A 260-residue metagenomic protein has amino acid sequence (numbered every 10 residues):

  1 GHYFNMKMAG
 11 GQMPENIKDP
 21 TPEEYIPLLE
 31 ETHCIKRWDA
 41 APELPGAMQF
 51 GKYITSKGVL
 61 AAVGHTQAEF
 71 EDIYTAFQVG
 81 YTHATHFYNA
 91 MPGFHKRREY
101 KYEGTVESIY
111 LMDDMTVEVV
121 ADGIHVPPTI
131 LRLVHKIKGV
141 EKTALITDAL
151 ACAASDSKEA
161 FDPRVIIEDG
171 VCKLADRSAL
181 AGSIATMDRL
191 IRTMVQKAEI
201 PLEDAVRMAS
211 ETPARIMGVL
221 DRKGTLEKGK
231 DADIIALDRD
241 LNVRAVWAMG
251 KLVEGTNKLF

Functional and structural regions predicted by a protein language model:
G1-H33: Divalent-metal coordination cores built from histidine and acidic residues
K18-P22, A41-L44, M48, E99-E103 (+5 more regions): Electropositive phosphate-/nucleotide-binding environments in soluble metabolic enzymes
Y25-S155, K173: Active-site core of metal-dependent hydrolases
K101-V119, H135-T147, A151-L237: His/Asp/Glu-enriched, well-ordered alpha-helical/loop segment that forms or immediately abuts the divalent-metal
L241-W247: Short, Lys/Arg- and Gly-enriched loop/turn segments at beta-strand edges
